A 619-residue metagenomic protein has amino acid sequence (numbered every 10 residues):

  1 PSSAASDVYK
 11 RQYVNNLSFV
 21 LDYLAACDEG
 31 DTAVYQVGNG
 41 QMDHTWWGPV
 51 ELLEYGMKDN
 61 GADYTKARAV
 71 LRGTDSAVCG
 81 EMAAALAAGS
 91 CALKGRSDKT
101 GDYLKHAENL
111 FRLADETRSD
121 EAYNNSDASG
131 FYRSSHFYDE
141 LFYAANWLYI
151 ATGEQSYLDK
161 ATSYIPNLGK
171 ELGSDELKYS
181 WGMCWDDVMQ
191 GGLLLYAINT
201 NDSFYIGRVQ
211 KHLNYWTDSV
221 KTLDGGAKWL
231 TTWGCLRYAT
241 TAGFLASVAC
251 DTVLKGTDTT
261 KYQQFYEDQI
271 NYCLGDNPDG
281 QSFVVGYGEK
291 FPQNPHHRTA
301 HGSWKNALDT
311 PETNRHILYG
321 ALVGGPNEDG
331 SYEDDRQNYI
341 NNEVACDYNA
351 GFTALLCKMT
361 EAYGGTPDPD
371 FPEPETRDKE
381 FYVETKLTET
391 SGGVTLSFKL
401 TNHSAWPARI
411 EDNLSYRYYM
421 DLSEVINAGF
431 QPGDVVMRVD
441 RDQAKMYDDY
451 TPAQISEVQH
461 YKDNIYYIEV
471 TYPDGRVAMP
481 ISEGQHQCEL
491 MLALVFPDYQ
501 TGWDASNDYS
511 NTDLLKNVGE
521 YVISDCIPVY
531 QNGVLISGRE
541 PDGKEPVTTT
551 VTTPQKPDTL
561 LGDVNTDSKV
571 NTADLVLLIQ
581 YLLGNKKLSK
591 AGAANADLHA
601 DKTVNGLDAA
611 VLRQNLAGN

Functional and structural regions predicted by a protein language model:
S2-Y9: Short, small-residue-biased leader/transition segments that mark boundaries at the very start of proteins
D22, Q36-E81, A85, G89 (+3 more regions): Aromatic (Trp/Tyr) and acidic
G364-G392: Low-complexity, acidic Ser/Thr/Pro/Gly-rich terminal tails and inter-domain linkers that flank the onset of structured
T390-M420: Short beta-strand elements of extracellular/lumenal beta-sandwich folds
S423-P473: A surface/secretory-pathway sequence property marking extracellular, secreted, or lumenal proteins enriched
P452-W503: Short, solvent-exposed, Trp/other aromatic-anchored flexible loops in extracytoplasmic proteins
Q487-V547: Terminal connector regions
T548-N619: Cellulosome-associated attachment modules in secreted, modular CAZymes
